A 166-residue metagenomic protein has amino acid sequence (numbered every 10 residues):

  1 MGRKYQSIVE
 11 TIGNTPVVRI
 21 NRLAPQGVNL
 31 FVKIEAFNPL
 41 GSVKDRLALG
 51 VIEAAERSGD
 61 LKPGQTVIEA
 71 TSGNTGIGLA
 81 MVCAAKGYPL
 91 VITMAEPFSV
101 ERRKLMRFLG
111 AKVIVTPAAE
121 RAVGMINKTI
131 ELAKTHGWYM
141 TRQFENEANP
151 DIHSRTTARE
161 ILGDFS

Functional and structural regions predicted by a protein language model:
M1-S166: PLP-dependent amino-acid enzyme catalytic core
